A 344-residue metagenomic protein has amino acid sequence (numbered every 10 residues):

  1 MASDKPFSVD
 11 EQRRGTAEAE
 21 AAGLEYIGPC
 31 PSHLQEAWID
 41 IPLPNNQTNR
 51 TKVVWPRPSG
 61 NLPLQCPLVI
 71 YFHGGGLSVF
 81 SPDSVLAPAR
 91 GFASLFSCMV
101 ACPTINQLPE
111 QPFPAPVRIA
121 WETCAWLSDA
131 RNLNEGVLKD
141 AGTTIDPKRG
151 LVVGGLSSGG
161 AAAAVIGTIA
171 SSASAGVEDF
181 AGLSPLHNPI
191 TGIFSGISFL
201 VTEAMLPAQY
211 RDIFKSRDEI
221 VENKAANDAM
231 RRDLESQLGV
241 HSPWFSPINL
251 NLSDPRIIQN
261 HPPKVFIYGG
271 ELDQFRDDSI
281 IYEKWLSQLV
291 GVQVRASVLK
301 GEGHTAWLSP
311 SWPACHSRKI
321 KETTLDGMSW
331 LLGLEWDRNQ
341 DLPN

Functional and structural regions predicted by a protein language model:
M1-D40: An N-terminal hydrophobic leader/cap segment in hydrolases
G23, G28, A37-N344: Alpha/beta-hydrolase superfamily serine-hydrolase fold, recognizing
